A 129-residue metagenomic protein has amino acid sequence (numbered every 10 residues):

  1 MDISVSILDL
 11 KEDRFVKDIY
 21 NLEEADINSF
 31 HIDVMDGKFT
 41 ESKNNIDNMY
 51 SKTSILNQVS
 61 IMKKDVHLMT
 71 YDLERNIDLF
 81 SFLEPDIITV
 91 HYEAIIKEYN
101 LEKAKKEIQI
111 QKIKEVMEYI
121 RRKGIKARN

Functional and structural regions predicted by a protein language model:
M1-L83, I87, I95-K112, Y119: Conserved N-terminal beta1-alpha1 strand-loop-helix module at the mouth
H91: Conserved residues at the C-terminal ends of beta-strands
R122-N129: Histidine/lysine/aspartate-rich catalytic loop segments that bind and position anionic ligands
